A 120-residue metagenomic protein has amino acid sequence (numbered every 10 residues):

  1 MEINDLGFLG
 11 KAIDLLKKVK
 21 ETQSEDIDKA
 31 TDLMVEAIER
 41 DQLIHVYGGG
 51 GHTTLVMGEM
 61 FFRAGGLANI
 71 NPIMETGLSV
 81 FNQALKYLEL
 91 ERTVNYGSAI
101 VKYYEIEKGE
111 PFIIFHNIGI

Functional and structural regions predicted by a protein language model:
M1-E21: Generic N-terminal amphipathic, Lys/Arg-enriched alpha-helix
I3, E21-E25, L88-E91: Short, surface-exposed alpha-helical recognition segments that flank or form part of ligand/macromolecule-binding
N4, D26-K29, H52: Short, contiguous, pocket-lining structural segments that sit at or immediately flank catalytic/ligand-binding sites
L16-D26, I113-I120: Short, glycine-rich nucleotide/cofactor-binding loops
T22-A37, I100: A short, well-structured juxtamembrane/interface segment
L43-G48: Short glycine-rich phosphate-binding loop at a beta-alpha junction
G49-I120: Glycine-rich phosphate-binding loops that contact phosphosugars or nucleotide phosphates
